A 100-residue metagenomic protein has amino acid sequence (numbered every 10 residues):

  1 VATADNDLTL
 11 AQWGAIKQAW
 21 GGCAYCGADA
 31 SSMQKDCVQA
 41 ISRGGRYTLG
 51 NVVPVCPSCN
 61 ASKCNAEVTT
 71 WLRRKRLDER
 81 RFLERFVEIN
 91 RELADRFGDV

Functional and structural regions predicted by a protein language model:
V1-G22, R81-N90, A94-F97: Short, charged surface segments at domain edges that flank catalytic/cofactor-binding sites
G22-P57, K63-K75: Histidine-centered nuclease catalytic patch
G50, A61-V100: A detector for short metal-coordination/catalytic motifs
